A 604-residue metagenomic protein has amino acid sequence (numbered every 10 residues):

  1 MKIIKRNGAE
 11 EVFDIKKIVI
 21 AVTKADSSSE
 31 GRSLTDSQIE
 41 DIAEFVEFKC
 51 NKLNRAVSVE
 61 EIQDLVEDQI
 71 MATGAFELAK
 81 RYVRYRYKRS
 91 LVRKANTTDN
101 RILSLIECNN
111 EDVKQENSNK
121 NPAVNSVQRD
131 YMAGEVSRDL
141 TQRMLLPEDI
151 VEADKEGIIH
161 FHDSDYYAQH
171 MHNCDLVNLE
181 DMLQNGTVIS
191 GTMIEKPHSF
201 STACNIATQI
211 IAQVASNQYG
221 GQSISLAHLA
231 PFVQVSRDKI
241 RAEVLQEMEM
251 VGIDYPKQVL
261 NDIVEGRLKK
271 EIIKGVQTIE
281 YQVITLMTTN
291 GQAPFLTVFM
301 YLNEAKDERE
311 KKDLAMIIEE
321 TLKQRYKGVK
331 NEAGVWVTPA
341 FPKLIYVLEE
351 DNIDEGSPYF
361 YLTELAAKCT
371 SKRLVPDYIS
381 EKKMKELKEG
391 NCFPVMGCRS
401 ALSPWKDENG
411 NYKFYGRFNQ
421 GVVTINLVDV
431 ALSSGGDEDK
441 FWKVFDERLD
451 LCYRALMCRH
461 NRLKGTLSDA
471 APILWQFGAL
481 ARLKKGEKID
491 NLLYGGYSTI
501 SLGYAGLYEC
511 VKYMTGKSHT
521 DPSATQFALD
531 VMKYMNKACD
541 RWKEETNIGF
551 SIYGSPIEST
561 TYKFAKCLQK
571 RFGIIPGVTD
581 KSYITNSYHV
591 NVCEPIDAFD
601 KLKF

Functional and structural regions predicted by a protein language model:
M1-N109: Charged, amphipathic alpha-helical regulatory modules used for macromolecular assembly or allosteric control
I18, V22, L229, V233 (+1 more regions): Buried hydrophobic packing segments
T23, Y453, M457, Y508-K512: Amphipathic, well-packed alpha-helical segments that form the structural scaffold of globular domains
E44-N51, L296-E304, E509-K512, G516: Short, hydrophobic beta-strand segments
K88-V92, T98-G496, K517, D521-F604: Conserved catalytic cores of very large enzyme subunits
I500-Y513, K533: Contiguous, well-ordered alpha-helical segments that form the cores/surfaces of helical PPI scaffolds
